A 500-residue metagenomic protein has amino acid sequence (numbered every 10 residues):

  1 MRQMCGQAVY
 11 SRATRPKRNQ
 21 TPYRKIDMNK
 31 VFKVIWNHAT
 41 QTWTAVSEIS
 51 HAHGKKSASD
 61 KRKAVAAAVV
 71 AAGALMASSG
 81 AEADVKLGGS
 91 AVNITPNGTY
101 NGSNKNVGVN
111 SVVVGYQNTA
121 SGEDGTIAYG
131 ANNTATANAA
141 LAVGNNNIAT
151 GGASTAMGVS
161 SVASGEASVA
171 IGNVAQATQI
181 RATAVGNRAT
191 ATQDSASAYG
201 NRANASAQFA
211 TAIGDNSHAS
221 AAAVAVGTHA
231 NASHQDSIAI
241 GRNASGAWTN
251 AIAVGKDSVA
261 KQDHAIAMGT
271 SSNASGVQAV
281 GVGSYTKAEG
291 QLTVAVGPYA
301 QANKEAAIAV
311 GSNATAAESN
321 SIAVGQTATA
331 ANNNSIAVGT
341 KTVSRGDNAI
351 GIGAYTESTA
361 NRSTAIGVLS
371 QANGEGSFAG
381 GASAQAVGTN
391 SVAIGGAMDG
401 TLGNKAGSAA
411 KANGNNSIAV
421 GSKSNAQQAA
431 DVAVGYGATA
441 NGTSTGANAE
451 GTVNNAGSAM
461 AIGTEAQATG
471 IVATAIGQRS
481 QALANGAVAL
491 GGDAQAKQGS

Functional and structural regions predicted by a protein language model:
M1-D27: Short, Lys/Arg-enriched N-terminal segments with co-localized hydrophobic residues within the first ~10-30 amino acids
Q3-A8, S78-D84: Signal peptide processing junction and immediate N-terminal pro/mature segment of secreted/exported proteins
V31, W36-T40, T44-H51, K55 (+3 more regions): Glycine- and small/polar-enriched repetitive beta-structure motifs of secreted/surface proteins
S57-K61: Juxtamembrane/start-of-transmembrane alpha-helix segments at the extracytoplasmic/lumenal side of membrane anchors
